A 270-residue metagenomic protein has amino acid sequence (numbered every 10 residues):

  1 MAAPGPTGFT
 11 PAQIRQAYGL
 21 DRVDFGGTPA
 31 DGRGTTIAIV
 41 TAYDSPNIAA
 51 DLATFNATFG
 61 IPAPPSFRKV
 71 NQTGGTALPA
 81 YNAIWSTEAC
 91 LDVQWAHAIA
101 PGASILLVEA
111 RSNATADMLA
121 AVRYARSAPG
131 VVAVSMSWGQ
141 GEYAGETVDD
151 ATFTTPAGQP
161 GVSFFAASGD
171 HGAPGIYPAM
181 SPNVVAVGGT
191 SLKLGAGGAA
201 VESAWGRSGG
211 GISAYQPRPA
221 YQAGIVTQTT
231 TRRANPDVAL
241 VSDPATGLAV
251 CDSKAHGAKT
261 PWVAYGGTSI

Functional and structural regions predicted by a protein language model:
M1-G189, L194, G210-S269: Substrate-binding/charge-relay-adjacent region of secreted/lumenal peptidase catalytic domains
G195-A200: Short, charged, surface-exposed secondary-structure boundary motifs
G206-S208: An acidic, glycine-rich "communication" segment
